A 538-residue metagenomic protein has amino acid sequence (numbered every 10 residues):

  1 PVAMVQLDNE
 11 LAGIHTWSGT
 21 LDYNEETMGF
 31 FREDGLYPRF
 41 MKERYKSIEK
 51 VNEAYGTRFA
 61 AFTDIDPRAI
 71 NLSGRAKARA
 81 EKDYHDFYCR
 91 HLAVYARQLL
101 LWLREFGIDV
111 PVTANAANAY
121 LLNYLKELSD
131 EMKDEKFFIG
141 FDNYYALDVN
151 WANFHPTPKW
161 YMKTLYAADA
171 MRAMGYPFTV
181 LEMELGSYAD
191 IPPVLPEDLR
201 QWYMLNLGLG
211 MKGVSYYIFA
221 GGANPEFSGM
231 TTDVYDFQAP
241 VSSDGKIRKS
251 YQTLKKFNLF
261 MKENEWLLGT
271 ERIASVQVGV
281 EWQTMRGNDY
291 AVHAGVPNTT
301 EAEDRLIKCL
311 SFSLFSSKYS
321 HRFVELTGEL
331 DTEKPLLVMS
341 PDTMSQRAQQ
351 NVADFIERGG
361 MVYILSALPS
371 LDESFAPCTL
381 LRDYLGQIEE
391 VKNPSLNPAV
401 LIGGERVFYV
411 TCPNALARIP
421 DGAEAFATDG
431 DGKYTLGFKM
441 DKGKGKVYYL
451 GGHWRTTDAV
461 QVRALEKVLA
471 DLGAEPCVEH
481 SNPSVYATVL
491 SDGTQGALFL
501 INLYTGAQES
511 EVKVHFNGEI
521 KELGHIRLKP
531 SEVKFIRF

Functional and structural regions predicted by a protein language model:
P1-F137: Polysaccharide-binding and catalytic clefts of secreted carbohydrate-active enzymes
L7-A12, A117-Y120, Y144-A146, M183-G186 (+3 more regions): Active-site beta-loop-alpha junctions enriched in small/polar residues
G13-W17, A54, L122, V149 (+3 more regions): Active-site-proximal flexible loops/turns
G56-S73, K77, E81, C89 (+4 more regions): Carbohydrate-binding surfaces of carbohydrate-active enzymes
W102-Y161, D190-Y203: Extracellular glycoside hydrolase catalytic/binding regions
